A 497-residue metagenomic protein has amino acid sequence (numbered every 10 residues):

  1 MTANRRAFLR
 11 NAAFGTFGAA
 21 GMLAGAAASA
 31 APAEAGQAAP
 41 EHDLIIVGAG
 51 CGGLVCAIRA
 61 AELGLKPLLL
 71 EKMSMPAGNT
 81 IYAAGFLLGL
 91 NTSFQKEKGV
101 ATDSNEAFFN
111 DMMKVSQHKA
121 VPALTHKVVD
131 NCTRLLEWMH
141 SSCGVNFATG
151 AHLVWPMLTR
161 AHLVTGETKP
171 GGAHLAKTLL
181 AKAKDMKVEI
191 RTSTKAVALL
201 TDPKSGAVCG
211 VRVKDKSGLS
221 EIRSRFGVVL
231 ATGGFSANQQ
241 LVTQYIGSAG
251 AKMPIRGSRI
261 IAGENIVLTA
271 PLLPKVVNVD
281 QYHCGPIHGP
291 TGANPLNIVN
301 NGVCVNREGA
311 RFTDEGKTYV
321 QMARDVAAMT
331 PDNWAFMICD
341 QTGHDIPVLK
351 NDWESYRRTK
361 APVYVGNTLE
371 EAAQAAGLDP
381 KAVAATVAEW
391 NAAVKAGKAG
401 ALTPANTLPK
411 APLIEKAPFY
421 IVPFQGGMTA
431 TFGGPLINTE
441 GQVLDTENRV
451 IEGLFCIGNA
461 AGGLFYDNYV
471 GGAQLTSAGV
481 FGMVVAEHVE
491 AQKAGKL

Functional and structural regions predicted by a protein language model:
M1, L23-G52, A57-L65, P76: C-terminal segment of N-terminal export signals and the immediately downstream linker at the start of the mature
M1-T16: N-terminal secretory signal peptides and thylakoid transit peptides that target proteins across membranes
S74-E97: Conserved N-terminal glycine-rich FAD pyrophosphate-binding loop of Rossmann-like flavoproteins
G89-K127: Glycine-rich active-site loop/strand segments that organize a redox cofactor
D130-L219, Q239-Q240, A393-K416: Conserved redox-cofactor binding core of oxidoreductases
A207, A382-N468: A glycine-rich dinucleotide-binding beta-alpha-beta segment and adjacent secondary-structure elements that constitute
K216-S217, R223-I287, L475, F481-V484: Glycine-rich loop(s) and the adjacent beta-strand/alpha-helix scaffold that form part
A262, I266-A270, K275-A382: An anion/pyrophosphate-binding glycine-rich loop and adjacent beta-alpha core in soluble alpha-beta enzymes
